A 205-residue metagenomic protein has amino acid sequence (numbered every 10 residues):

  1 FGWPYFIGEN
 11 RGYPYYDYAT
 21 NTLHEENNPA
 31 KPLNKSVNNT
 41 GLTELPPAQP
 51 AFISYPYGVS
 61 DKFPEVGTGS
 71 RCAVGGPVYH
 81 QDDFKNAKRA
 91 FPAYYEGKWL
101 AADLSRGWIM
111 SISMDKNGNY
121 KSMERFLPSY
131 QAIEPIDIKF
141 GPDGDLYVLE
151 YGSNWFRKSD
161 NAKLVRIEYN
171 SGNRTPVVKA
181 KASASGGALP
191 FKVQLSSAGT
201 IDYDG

Functional and structural regions predicted by a protein language model:
F1-E124, I133, D143-R174: Beta-propeller domain segments
F52, D204-G205: Asp-box/BNR beta-propeller loop motif
C72, V193-Q194: Hydrophobic core residues within well-ordered beta-strands of beta-rich domains
N173-A182: Proline-enriched interdomain boundary motifs that mark the N-terminal boundary and often initiate the first structured
A182-V193: Short, solvent-exposed loop/linker segments at the N-terminal edge of repeated beta-sheet extracellular domains
S196-D204: Acidic, Ser/Thr
